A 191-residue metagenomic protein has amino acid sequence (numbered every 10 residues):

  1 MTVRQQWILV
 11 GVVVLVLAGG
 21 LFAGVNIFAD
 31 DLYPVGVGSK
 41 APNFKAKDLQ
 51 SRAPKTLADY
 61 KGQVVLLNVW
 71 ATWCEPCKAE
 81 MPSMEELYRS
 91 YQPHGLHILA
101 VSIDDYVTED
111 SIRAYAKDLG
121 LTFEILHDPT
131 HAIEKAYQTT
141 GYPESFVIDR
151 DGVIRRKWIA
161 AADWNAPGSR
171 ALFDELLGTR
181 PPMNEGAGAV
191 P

Functional and structural regions predicted by a protein language model:
M1-K47, P167, E185-P191: N-terminal targeting signals for export/organelle localization
F44-V65, Y88-Y91: A short beta-strand-turn-helix
V65-L67, L99-V101, F146: Conserved hydrophobic packing residues within short motifs/helices of P-loop NTPase cores of ABC-family ATPases
V69-E86: Conserved redox-active cysteine motifs that mediate thiol-disulfide chemistry, especially di-cysteine Cys-X(1-2)-Cys
G95-E109, L121-H131: Thiol-based oxidoreductase modules, predominantly thioredoxin-like and allied folds used for disulfide exchange
R113-D151: Short, internal strand/loop/helix patches that form the active-site neighborhood or redox-interaction surface
V147-P191: Thiol-/selenol-based redox modules, centered on thioredoxin-like and closely related oxidoreductase domains
